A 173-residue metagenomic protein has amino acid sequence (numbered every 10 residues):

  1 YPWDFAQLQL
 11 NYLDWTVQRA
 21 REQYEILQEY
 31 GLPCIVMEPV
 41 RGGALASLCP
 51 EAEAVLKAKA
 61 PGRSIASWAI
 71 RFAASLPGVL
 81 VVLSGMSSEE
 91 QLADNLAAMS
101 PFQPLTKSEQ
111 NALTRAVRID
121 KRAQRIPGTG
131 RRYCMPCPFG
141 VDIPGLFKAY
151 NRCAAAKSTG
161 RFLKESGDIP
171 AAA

Functional and structural regions predicted by a protein language model:
P2, E22-A173: Structured C-terminal cap/extension of enzyme domains
F5: Glycine/small-residue-rich phosphate/adenosyl-binding loop
Y12-Q18: Acidic-and-aromatic substrate-binding clefts and catalytic sites of carbohydrate-active enzymes
